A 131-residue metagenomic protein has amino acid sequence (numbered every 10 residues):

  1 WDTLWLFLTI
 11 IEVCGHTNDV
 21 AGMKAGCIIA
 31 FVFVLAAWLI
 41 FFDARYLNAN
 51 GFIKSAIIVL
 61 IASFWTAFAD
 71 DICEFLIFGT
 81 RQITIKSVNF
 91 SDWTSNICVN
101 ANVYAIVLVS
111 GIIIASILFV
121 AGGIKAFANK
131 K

Functional and structural regions predicted by a protein language model:
W1-E12, F33-L39, G111-L118: Hydrophobic alpha-helical transmembrane segments of integral membrane proteins, especially helix-bundle TMs
W1-L4, I53-W65: Central hydrophobic cores of alpha-helical transmembrane segments in multi-pass integral membrane proteins
I10-A30, L47-F52, E74-Q82, S95-I106: Membrane-helix interface and helix-disruption motif detector
V32-K54, T66-C73, S116-G123: Alpha-helical transmembrane segments in multipass membrane proteins, preferentially the mid-helix core
S63-K131: C-terminal membrane-adjacent module
